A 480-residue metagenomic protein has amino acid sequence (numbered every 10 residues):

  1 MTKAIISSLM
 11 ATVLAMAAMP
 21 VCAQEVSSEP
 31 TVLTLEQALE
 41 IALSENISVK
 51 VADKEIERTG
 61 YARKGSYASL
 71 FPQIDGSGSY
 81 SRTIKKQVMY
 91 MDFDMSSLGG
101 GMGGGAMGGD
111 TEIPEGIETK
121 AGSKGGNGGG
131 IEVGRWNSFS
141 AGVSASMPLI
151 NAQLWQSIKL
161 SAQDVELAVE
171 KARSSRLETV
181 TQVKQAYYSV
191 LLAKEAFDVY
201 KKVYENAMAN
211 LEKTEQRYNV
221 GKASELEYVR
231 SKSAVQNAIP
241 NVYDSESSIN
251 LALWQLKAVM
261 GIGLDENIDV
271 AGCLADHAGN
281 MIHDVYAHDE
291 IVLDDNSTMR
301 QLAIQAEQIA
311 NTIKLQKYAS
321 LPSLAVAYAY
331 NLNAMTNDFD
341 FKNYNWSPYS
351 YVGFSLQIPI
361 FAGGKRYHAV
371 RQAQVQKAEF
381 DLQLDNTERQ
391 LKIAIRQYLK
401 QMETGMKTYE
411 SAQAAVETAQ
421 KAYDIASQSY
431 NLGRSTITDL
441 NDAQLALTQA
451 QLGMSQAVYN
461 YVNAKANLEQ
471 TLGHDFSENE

Functional and structural regions predicted by a protein language model:
K3-I6, C22-S28, D75, I84-V88 (+4 more regions): Acidic, low-complexity, intrinsically disordered peripheral segments
V21-S44, V51, E55, S477-N479: Sec-dependent signal peptide cleavage junction
E40-L149, I262, I291-G363, I393: A small-residue-enriched
K50-K54, Y67-A68, V133-S138, L149-R176 (+7 more regions): Sec/SRP-type N-terminal targeting helices
A68, N237-I262, V416-H474: Short segments within alpha-helical structural elements
A172, R176-I291, Q401, G405 (+1 more regions): Periplasmic alpha-helical coiled-coil/stalk elements that build and connect Gram-negative outer-membrane
